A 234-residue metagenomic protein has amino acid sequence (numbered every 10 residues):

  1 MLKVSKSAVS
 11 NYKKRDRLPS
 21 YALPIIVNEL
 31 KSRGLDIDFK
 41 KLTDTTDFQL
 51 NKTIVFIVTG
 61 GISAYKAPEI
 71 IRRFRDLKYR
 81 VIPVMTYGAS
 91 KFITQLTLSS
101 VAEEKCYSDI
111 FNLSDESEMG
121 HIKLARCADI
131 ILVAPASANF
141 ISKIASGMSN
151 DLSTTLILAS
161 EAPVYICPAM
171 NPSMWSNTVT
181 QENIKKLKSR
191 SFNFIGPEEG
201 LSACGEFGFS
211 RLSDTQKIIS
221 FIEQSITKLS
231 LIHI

Functional and structural regions predicted by a protein language model:
L2-V4, L30-K31: A short, basic/aromatic helix-end/turn motif that makes direct DNA contacts
K3-L18: Recognition helix of helix-turn-helix/homeodomain-like DNA-binding domains that insert into the DNA major groove
N11, L35-Q49: Short, charged recognition helix plus adjacent turn of helix-turn-helix-like nucleic-acid-binding domains
S20-I37: DNA major-groove recognition helix of helix-turn-helix/homeodomain DNA-binding modules
D47-V164, P172-L229: A cross-family phosphate/adenosyl-ligand binding-site feature
I232-I234: Conserved small/polar residues in nucleotide/adenosyl-binding loops
